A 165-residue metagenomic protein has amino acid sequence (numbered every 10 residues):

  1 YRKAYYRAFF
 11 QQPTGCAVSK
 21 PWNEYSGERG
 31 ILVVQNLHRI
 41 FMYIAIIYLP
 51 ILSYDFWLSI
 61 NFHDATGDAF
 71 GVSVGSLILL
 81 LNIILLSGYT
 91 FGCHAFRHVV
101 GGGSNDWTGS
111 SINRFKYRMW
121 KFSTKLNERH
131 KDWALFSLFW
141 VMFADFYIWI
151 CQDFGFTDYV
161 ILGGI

Functional and structural regions predicted by a protein language model:
Y1-I165: Membrane-embedded alpha-helical bundles that constitute the cytochrome b-like, heme-associated redox core of multi-pass
